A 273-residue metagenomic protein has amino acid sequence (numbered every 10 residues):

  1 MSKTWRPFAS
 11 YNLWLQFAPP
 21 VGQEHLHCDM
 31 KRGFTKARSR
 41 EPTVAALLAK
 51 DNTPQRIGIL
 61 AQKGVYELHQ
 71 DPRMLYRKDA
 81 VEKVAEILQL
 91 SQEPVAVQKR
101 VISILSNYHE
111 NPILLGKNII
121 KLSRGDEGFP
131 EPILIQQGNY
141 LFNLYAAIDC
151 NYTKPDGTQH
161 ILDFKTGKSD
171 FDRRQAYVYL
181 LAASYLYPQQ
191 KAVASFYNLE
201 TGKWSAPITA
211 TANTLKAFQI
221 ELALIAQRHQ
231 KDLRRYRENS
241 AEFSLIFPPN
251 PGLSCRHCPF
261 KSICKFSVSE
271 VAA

Functional and structural regions predicted by a protein language model:
M1-A9, Q92, K99-G125, I220-E242: Charged, glycine/proline-rich intrinsically disordered loops and linkers
K3-Q16, D29-L48, D156-L162, H229-E242: Short amphipathic alpha-helical segments and their helix-coil junctions
W14, A18-L75, L90, P94-Q98 (+1 more regions): Nuclease catalytic cores
C28, A61, C150, Y179 (+2 more regions): A residue-level signal for conserved active-site and pocket-lining positions in enzyme catalytic cores
L60-E131: A non-catalytic, helix-rich entry segment at domain boundaries
Y66-E67, L181-Y185: Short glycine/serine- and small hydrophobic-enriched flexible loop segments
I133-V178: Non-catalytic protein-protein interaction segments used by genome-maintenance enzymes to assemble and couple activities
Y140, Y185-A273: Metal-dependent nuclease catalytic regions and adjoining charged, substrate-binding loops involved in nucleic-acid end
